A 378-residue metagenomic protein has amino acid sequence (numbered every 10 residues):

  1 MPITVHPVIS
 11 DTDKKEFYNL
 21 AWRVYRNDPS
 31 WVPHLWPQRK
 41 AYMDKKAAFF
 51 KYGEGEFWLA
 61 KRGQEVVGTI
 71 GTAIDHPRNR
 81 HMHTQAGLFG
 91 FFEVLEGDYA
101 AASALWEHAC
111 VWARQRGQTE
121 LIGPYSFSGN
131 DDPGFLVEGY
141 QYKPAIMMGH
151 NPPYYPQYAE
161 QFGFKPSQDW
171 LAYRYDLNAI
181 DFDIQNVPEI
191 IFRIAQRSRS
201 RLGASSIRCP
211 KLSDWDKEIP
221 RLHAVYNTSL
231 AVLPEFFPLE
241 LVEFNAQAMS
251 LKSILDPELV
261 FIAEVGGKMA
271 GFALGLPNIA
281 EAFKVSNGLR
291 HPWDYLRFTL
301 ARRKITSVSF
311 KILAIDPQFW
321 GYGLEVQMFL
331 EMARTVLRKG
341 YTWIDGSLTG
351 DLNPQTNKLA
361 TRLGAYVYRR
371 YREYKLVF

Functional and structural regions predicted by a protein language model:
M1-S30: Generic start-of-chain signal for non-secretory N-termini
P2-I3, G149-E235: Acyltransferase donor/substrate-recognition loop-hinge adjacent to the catalytic core
D11-K14, P33-P37, M43-D44, K51-A60 (+8 more regions): Catalytic cores of nucleotide-enabled group-transfer and carboxylate-activating enzymes in metabolic and assembly-line
K14, V66, H76-N79, G129-D131 (+6 more regions): Flexible loop/turn segments at secondary-structure boundaries
A21-R62, I70-R80, C209, S213-L313: A conserved beta-strand-loop-helix scaffold within acyl/acetyltransferase catalytic domains
H81-Q168, S286-R362: Acyl-donor binding region in acyl/amide transferases
A263-V265, A273-I279, K311-F319, M328 (+4 more regions): Active-site proximal loops enriched in glycine and acidic residues that flank catalytic Cys/His/Asp and coordinate
